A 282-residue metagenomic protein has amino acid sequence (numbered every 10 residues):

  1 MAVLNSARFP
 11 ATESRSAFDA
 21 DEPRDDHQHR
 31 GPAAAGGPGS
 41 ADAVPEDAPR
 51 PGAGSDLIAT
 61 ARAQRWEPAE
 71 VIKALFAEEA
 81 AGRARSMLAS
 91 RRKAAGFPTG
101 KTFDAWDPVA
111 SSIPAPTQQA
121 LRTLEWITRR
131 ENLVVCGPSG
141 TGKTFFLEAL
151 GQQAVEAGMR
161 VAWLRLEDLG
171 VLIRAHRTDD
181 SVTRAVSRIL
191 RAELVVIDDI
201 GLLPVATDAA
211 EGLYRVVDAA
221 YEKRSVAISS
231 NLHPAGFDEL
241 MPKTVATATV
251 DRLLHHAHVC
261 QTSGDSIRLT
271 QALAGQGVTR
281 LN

Functional and structural regions predicted by a protein language model:
M1-D47, P51: Charged, compositionally biased N-terminal leader segments and the immediate start of the first structured element
A43, A48-P98: Interdomain "pre-motor" coupling segment immediately N-terminal to P-loop NTPase/helicase cores
G54, M159-L164, D168-L194, I200-N282: Replace "adjacent to P-loop NTPase cores in ATP/GTP-dependent enzymes" with "adjacent to NTP-binding cores
K101-R122: N-terminal pre-Walker A segment at the start of P-loop NTPase domains
R122-R130: Phosphate-binding P-loop
R130-F146: Walker A/P-loop nucleotide-binding motif
E148-Q152: A conserved segment at the C-terminal end of the G1
